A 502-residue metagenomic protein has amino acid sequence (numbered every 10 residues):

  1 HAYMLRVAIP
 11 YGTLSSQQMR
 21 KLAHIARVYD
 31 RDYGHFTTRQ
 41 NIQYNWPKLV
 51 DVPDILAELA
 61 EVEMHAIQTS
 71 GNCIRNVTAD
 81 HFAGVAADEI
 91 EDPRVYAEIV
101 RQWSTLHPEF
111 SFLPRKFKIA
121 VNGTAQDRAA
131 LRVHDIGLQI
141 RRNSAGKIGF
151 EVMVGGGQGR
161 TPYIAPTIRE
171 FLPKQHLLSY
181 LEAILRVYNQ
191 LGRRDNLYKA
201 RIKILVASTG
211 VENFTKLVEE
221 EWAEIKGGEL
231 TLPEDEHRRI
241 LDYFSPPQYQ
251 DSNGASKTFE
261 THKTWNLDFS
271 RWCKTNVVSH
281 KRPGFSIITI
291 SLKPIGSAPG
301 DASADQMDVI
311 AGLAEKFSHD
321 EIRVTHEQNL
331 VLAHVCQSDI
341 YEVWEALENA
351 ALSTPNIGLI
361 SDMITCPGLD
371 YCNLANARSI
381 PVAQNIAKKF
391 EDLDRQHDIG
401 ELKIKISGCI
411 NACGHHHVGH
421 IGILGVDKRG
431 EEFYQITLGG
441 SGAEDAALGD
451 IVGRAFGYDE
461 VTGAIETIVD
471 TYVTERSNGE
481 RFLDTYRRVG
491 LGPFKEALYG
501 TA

Functional and structural regions predicted by a protein language model:
H1-A502: Peripheral terminal and linker regions in Fe-S/redox and tRNA-modifying enzymes
